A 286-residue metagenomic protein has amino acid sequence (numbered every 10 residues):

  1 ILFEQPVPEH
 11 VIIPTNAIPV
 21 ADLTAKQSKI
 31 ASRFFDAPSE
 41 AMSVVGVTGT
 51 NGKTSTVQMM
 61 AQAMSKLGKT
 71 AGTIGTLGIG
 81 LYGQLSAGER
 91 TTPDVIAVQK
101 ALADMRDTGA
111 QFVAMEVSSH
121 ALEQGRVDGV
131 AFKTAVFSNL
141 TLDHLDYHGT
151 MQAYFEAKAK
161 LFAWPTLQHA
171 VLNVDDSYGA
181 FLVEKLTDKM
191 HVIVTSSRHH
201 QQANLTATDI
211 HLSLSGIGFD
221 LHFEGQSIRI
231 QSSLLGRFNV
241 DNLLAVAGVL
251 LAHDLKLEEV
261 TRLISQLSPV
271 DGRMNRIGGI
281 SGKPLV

Functional and structural regions predicted by a protein language model:
I1, P19-A21, F132-F137, M190-S197: Short hydrophobic/aromatic-enriched beta-strand-loop microsegments
I1-G46, T56-G68, N204, S213 (+3 more regions): Short, basic phosphate-binding NTP loop
L2-E9, G75-G78, V174-S177, S197-H199: Short, polar loop motifs at secondary-structure junctions
H10-I13, G83, Q124-G125, P269: Short Asp/Glu-rich motifs
V11-D22, S86-E89, D188-I193, N204-T208: Active-site regions of enzymes building and remodeling cell-envelope glycoconjugates
I18-P19, R90-P93, D146, L235-F238: Pocket-edge positions in alpha/beta enzyme catalytic cores
Q27-V174, Y178-M190, F223, L244-A247 (+2 more regions): Phosphate-binding loop of NTP-binding sites
H148-F155, A159, L172, E184 (+1 more regions): Adenine nucleotide phosphate-binding catalytic loops in nucleotide-utilizing enzymes
